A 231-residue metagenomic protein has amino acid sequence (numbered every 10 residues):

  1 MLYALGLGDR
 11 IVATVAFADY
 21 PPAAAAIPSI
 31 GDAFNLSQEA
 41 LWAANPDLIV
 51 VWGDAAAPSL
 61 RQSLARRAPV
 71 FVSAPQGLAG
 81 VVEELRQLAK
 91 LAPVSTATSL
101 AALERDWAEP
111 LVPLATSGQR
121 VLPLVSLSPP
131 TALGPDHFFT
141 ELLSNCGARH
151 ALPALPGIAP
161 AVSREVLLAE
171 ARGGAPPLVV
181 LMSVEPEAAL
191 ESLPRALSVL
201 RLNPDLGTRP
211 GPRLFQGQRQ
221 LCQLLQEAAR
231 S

Functional and structural regions predicted by a protein language model:
M1-A4, D19-A23, P129-G134, A189 (+1 more regions): Short, solvent-exposed loop/turn elements at domain surfaces
M1-D54, A151, R172: A short, structured surface patch at a secondary-structure boundary
V15, P135-P160, S198-R201: His/Asp/Glu-enriched short active-site or ligand-binding loop at hydrolase and phosphoryl-transfer sites
Q38-E39, T140, R164-L168: Short hydrophobic/charged patches on amphipathic alpha-helices used for structural packing and interfaces
L48, P58-S128, R149-A154, V162 (+1 more regions): Extracytoplasmic substrate-binding proteins
V50-P58, S183-V184: N-terminal glycine-rich "phosphate-gripper" loop used for MgATP/nucleotide binding and carboxylate activation
P160-A171, P176-L178: Ligand-binding pocket segment of bilobal, Venus flytrap-like solute-binding proteins
V162, L190-R195: Interaction-mediating elements
